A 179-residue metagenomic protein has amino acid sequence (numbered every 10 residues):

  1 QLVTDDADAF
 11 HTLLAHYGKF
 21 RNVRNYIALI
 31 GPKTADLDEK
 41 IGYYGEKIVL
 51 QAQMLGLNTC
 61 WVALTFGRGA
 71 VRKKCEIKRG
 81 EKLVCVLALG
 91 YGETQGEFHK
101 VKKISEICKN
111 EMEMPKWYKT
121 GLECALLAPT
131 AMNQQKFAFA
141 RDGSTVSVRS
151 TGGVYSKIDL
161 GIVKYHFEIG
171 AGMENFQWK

Functional and structural regions predicted by a protein language model:
Q1-K179: Acidic, surface-exposed loops and disordered segments
